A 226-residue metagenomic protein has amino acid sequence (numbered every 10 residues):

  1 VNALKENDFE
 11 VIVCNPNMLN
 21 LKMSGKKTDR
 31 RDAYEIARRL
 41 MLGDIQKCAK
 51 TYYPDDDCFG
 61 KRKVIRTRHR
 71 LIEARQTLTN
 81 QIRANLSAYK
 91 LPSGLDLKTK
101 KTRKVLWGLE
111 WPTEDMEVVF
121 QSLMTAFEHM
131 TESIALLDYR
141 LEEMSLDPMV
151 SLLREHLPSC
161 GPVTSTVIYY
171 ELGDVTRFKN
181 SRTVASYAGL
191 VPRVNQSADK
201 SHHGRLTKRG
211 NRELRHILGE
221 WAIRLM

Functional and structural regions predicted by a protein language model:
V1-N2: Short beta-strand-loop/turn "lid" adjacent to the catalytic site in phosphate-handling enzymes
K5, I12-T51, V105-L106, K200-R209 (+1 more regions): Short alpha-helix plus adjacent loop in nuclease-associated cores
R30-A33, K61, R68, R75-T79 (+3 more regions): Amphipathic alpha-helical transducer elements in NTP-driven molecular machines
A37-I65, K100-E114: A short, charged helix-loop
M41, Q76, S87, G173 (+2 more regions): Hydrophobic/aromatic-lined pockets within catalytic cores
R66-H156, E213: Glycine-rich, often acidic, oxyanion-interacting loops/wings at catalytic, nucleic-acid, or phospho-protein interfaces
E155-H156, P162, V167-M226: Phosphate-backbone recognition surface of nucleic-acid-processing proteins
